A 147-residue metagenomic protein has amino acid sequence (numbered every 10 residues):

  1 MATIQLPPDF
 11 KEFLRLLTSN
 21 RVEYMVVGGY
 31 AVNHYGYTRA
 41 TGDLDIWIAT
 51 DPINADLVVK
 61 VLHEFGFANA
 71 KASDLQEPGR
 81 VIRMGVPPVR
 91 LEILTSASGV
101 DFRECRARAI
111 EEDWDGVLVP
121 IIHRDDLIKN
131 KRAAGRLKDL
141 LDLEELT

Functional and structural regions predicted by a protein language model:
M1-T147: Compositionally biased terminal segments of proteins
